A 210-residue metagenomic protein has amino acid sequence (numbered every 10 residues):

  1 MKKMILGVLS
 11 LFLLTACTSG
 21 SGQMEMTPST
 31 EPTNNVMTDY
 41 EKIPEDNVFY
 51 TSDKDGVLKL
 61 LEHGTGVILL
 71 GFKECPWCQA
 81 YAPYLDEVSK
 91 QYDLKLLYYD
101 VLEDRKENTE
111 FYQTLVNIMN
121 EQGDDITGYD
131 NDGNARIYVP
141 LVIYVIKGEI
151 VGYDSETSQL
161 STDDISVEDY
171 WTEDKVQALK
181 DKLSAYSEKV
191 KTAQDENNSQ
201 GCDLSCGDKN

Functional and structural regions predicted by a protein language model:
M1-M4: Positively charged n-region of N-terminal signal peptides that target proteins for export
L13-A16: C-terminal motif of bacterial Sec signal peptides marking the signal peptidase cleavage site
T18-G20: Bacterial signal peptide processing site
D46-T65: A short beta-strand-turn-helix
L60-C75, L85: Short active-site neighborhood of thiol/selenol oxidoreductases, capturing the structured segment around
L70, L94-E121: Thiol-based oxidoreductase modules, predominantly thioredoxin-like and allied folds used for disulfide exchange
Q79-Y92: Typically the conserved alpha-helix immediately C-terminal to a functionally engaged Cys/Sec in thioredoxin-like
D132-D208: Non-catalytic, surface beta->alpha helical segment in thiol-disulfide oxidoreductase systems
